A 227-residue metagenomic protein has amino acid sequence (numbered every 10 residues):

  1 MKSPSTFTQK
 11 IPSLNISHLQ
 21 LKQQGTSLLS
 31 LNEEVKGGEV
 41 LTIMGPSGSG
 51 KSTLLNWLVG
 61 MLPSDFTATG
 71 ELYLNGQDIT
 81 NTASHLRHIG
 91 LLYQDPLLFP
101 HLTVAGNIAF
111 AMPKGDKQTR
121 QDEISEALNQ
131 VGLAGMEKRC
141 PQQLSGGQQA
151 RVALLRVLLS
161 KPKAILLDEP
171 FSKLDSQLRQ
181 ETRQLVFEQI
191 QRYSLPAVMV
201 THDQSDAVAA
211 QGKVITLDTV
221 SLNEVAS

Functional and structural regions predicted by a protein language model:
P63, A83, L102-Q121, Q130: ABC-type ATPase nucleotide-binding domains, specifically the catalytic core motifs of the NBD
Q77-Q94, K114: ABC ATPase NBD coupling module
Q118-M136, F187-E188: Conserved ABC ATPase "signature" region
C140-L144, Q148: Conserved ABC ATPase signature
L159-K163: A short, proline-enriched helix->beta-strand linker immediately N-terminal to the Walker B motif in ABC-type P-loop
I165-E169: Catalytic Walker B motif of ABC-type/P-loop ATPase nucleotide-binding domains
S194-V200: Conserved H-loop
